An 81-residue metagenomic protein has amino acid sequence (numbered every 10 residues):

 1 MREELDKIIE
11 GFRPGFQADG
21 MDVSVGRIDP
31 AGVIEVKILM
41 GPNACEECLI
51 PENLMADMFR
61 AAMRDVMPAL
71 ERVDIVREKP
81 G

Functional and structural regions predicted by a protein language model:
M1-G81: Domain-level signature for proteins that mediate thiol-based redox and metal-cofactor handling
